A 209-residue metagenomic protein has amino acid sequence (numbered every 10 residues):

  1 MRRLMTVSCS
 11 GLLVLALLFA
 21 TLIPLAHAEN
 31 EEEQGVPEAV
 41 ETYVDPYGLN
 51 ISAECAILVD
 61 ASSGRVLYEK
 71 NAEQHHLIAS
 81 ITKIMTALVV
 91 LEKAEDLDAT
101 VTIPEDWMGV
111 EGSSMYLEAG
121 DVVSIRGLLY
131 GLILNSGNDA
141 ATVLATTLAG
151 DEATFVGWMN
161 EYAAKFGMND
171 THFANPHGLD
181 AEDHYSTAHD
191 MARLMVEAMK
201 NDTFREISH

Functional and structural regions predicted by a protein language model:
R2-H27: Sec-dependent N-terminal signal peptides of Gram-positive bacterial secreted proteins and lipoproteins
A28-H189, R193-D202: Active-site-adjacent loops and short helices of periplasmic peptidoglycan-processing enzymes
F204-H209: Acidic/histidine-enriched alpha-helical segments
